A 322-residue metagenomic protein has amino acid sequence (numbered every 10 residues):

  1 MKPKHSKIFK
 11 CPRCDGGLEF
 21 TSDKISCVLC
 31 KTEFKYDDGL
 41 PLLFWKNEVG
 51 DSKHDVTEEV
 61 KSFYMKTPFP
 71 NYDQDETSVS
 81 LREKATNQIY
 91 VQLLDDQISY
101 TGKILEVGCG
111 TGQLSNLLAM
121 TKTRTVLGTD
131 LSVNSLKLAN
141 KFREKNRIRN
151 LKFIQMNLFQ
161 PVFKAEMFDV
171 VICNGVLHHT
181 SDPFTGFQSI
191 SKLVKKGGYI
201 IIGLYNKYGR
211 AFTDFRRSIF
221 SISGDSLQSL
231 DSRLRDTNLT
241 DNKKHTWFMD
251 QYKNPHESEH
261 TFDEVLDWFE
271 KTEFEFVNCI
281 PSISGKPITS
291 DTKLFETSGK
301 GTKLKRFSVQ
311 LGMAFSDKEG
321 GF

Functional and structural regions predicted by a protein language model:
E76-G102: Conserved alpha-helix/loop element of class I SAM-dependent methyltransferases that forms part of the SAM/SAH-binding
T111-K122: Conserved SAM-binding loop of SAM-dependent methyltransferases across substrates and taxa, primarily the Class I
T125-D130: Conserved SAM-binding motif I beta-strand of class I
R147-F159: Conserved SAM-binding strand-loop segment of SAM-dependent methyltransferases
Q160-V170: A short acidic, Gly/Pro-enriched loop at the edge of an enzyme's catalytic core that lines a small-molecule cofactor
F184-K196: A short glycine-rich, Lys/Arg-flanked "PGG" loop and its adjoining helix->strand segment in the class I
Y199-R233: Conserved class I S-adenosyl-L-methionine
D241-F322: Rossmann-like AdoMet/SAM-dependent catalytic core
